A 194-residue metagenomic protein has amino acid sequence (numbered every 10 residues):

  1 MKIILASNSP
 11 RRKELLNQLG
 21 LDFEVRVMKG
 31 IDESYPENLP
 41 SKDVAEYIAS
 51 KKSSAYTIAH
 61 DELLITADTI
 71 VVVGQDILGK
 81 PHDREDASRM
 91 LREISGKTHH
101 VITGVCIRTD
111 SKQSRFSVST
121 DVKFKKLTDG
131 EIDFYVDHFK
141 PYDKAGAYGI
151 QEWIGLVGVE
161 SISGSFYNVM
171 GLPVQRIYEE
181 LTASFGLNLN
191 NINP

Functional and structural regions predicted by a protein language model:
K2-I3, E37-P194: Anionic-ligand binding patches
K2-L21: N-terminal beta1-alpha1 ligand-phosphate binding loop
N8, M28, D110: Cofactor-binding loop segments of dinucleotide-utilizing enzymes, especially the Rossmann-like FAD- and NAD(P)+-binding
P10, G30, V174: Short, glycine/serine-rich, charged loops/turns that create anion-binding and catalytic segments at active sites
F23-E24, L64: A short coil-to-beta-strand element that immediately follows conserved catalytic motifs
E24-S34: A short beta-strand-loop structural module common to alpha/beta enzyme folds
